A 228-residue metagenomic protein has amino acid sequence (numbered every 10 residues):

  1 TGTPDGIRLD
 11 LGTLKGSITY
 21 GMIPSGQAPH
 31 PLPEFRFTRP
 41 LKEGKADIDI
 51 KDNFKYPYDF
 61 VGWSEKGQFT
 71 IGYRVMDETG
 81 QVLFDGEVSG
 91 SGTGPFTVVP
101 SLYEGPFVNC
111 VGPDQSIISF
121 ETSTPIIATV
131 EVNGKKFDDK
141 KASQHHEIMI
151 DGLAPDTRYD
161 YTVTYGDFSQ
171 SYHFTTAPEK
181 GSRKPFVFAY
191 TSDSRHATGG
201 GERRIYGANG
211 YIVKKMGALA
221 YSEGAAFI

Functional and structural regions predicted by a protein language model:
T1-I228: Divalent metal-dependent phosphoesterase catalytic cores across multiple superfamilies
